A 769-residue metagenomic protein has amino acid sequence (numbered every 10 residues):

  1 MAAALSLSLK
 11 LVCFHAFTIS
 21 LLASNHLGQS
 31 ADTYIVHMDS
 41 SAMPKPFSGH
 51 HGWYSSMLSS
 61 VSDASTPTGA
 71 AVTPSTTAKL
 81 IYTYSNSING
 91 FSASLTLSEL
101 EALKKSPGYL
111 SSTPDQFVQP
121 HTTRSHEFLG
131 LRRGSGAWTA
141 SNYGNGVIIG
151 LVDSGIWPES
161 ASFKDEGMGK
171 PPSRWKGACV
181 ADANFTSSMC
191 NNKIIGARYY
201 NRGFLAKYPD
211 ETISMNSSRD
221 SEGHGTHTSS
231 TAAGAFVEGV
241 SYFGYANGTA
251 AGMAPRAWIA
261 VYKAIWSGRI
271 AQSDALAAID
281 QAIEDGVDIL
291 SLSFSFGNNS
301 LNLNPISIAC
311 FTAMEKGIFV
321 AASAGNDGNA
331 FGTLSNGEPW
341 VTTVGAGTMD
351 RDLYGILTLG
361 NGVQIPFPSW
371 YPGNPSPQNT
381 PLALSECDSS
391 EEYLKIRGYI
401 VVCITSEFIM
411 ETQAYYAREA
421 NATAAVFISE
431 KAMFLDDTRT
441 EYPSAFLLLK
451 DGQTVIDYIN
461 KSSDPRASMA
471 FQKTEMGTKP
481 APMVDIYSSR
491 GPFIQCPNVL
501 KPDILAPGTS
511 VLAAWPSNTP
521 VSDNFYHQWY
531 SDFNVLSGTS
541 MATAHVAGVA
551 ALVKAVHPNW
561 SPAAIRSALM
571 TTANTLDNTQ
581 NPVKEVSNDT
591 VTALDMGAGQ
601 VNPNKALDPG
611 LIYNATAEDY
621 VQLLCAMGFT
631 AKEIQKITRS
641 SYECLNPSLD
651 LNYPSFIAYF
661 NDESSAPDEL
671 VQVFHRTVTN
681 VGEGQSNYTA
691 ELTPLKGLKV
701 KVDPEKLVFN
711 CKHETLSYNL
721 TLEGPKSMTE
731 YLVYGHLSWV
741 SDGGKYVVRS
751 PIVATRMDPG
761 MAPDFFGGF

Functional and structural regions predicted by a protein language model:
A2-F769: Loop-rich non-cytosolic ectodomains and luminal regions
